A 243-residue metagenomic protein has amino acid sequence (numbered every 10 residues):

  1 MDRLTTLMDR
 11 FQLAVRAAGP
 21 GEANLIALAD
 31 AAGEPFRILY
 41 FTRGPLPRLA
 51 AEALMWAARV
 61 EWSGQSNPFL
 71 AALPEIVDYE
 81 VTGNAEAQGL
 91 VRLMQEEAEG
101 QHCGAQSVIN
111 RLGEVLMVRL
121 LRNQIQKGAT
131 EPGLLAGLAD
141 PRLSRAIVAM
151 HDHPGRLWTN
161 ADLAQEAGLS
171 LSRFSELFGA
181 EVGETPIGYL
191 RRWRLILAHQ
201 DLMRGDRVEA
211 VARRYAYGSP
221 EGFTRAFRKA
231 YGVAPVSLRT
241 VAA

Functional and structural regions predicted by a protein language model:
M1-Y79: N-terminal regulatory/effector-sensing and dimerization cores that precede helix-turn-helix DNA-binding domains
W56-V108: Hydrophobic, helix-rich cores of sensory/ligand-binding and other regulatory modules that couple small-molecule
V77-A85, E99-I109, V118-R156, A161-A167 (+2 more regions): Short, Lys/Arg-enriched, Trp-marked, Pro/Gly-tolerant hinge/linker segments that flank
M94, L112-G113, M117: Short amphipathic C-terminal alpha-helix that caps PH/PH-like domains
Q95, S144-I147, I196-H199: Hydrophobic residues on short alpha-helical segments
L157-A161, A180-T224, V233, R239-A243: Terminal helix-turn-helix DNA-binding modules in bacterial transcription factors
